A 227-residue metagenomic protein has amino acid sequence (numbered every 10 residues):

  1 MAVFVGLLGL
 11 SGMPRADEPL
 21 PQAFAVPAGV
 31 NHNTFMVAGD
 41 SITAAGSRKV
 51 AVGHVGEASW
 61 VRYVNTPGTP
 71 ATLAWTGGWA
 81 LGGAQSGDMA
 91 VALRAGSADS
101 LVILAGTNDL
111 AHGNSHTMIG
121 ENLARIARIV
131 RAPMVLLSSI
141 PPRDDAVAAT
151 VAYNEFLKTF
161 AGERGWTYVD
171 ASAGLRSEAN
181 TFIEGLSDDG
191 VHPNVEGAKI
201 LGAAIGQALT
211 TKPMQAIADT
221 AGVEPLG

Functional and structural regions predicted by a protein language model:
M1-G9: Hydrophobic membrane-insertion alpha-helices, especially the h-region of bacterial N-terminal signal peptides
L10-W79, A90-S97: Serine-esterase "nucleophile elbow" of acetyl-processing enzymes
N31-T34, A71-W75, S97-L101, T107 (+2 more regions): Loop/turn elements at helix/coil->beta-strand transitions in domains of secreted/extracellular proteins
A38-I42, W79-A84, L104-N108, S138-R143 (+2 more regions): Active-site-proximal beta-strand/loop segments in catalytic clefts of secreted hydrolases
G56, W60, Q85, M89 (+7 more regions): Stable alpha-helical elements in mature extracytoplasmic
A84-G120, I140-R143: Oxyanion-hole/transition-state-stabilizing segment in secreted/luminal serine hydrolases and related acyltransferases
T107-N108, I126-N154: Active-site segments of SGNH/GDSL-like serine hydrolases that catalyze O-acetyl group transfer/hydrolysis on lipids
R143-G227: Catalytic His-Asp segment of secreted/periplasmic serine-dependent ester chemistry enzymes
